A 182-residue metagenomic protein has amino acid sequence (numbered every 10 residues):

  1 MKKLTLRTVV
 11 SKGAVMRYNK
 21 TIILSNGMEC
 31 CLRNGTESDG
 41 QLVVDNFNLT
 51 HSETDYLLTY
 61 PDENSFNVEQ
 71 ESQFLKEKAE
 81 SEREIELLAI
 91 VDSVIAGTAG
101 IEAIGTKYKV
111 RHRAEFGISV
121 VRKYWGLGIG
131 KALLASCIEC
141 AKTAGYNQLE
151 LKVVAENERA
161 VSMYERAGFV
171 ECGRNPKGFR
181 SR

Functional and structural regions predicted by a protein language model:
C30-D45: A short beta-loop-alpha structural element at the N-terminal edge of CoA-dependent acyl/N-acetyltransferase catalytic
D45-D62: Helix-loop element at the rim of GNAT/NAT acetyltransferase active sites that forms part of the acceptor-substrate
E63-V121, L134: Acetyl-CoA-dependent GNAT
I118-K123, L127, A155-E156: Active-site acidic-Proline motif in GNAT/NAT acetyltransferases
Y124, G128-S136: Conserved acetyl-CoA pyrophosphate-binding loop and the N-cap/start of the following alpha-helix in GNAT-like
L134, A141-K152: Conserved GNAT acetyl-CoA-binding A-motif
L134, N157-A160, K177-R182: Short glycine/proline-centered loop/turn elements that form peptide/ligand docking sites
E150-V153, E165-R182: Conserved catalytic-core motifs of GNAT/GCN5-like acyltransferases
